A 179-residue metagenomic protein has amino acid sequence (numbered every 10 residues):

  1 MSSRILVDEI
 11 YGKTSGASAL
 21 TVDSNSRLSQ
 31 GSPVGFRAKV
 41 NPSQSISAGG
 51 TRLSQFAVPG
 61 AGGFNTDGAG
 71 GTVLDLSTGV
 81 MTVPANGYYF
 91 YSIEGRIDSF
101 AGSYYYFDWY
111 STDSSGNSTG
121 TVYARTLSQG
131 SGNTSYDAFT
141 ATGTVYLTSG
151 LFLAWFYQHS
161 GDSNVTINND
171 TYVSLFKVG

Functional and structural regions predicted by a protein language model:
S2, S115-N117: Flexible "stalk/tail and boundary" regions
S3-I5, L28, V145: Solenoid scaffold repeats with emphasis on beta-solenoid/beta-helix
D8-Y11, S15, V22-S103, F107 (+3 more regions): Terminal (often C-terminal
G87-I97, T140-A141, L151-Q158: Extracellular beta-strand-rich recognition modules
V122-A138: An anionic, turn-rich surface loop/hairpin at beta-sheet edges that serves as a generic interaction/coordination patch
N133-F152, I167: Short, surface-exposed tryptophan/glycine-enriched loops that mediate extracellular molecular recognition
